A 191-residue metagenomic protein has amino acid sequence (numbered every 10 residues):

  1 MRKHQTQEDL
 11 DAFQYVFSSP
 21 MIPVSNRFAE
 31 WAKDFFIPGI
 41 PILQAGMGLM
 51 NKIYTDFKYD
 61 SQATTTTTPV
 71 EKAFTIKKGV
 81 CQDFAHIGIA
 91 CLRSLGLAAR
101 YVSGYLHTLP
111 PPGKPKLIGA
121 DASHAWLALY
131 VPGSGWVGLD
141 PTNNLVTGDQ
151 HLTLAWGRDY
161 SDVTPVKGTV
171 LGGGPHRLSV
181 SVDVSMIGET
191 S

Functional and structural regions predicted by a protein language model:
M1-K3: Intrinsically disordered, low-complexity N-terminal segments that are enriched in acidic
T6-G79, R158-Y160, P175, V182-T190: Secondary-structure boundary elements
N51, D83-L171: Hydrophobic/aromatic-rich core segments of domains that either
H107, T190-S191: Short, conserved aromatic-histidine micro-motifs
S123, H176-L178: Residues at beta-strand starts and edge strands
